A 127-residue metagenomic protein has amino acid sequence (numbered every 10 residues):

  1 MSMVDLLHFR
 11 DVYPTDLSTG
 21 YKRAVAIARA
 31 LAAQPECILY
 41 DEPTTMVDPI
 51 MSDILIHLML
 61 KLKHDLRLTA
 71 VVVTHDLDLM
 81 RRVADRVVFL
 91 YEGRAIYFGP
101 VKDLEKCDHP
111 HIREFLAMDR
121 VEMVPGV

Functional and structural regions predicted by a protein language model:
M1-F9: Conserved ABC ATPase "signature" region
Y13-L17, Y21: Conserved ABC ATPase signature
Q34: Conserved catalytic motifs of ABC-family nucleotide-binding domains
I38-D41: Catalytic Walker B motif of ABC-type/P-loop ATPase nucleotide-binding domains
T74-H75: H-loop/switch region of ABC-family ATPase nucleotide-binding domains
M80-R82: A short, surface-exposed alpha-helical micro-motif characterized by mixed small hydrophobic and charged/polar residues
